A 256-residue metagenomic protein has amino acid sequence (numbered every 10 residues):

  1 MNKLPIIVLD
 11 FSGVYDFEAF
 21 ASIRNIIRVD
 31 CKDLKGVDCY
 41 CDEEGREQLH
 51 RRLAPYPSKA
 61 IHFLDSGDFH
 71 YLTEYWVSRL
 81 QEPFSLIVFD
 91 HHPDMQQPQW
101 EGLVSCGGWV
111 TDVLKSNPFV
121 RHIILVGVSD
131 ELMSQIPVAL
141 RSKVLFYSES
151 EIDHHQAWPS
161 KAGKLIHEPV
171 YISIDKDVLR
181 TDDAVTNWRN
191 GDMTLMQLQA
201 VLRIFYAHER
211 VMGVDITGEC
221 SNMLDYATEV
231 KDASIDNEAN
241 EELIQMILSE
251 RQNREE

Functional and structural regions predicted by a protein language model:
N2-L64, D68-S85, I124-M133, V138-E256: Catalytic cores of soluble, metal-dependent hydrolases
S66-H122: Hydrophobic alpha-helical segments and helix pairs
